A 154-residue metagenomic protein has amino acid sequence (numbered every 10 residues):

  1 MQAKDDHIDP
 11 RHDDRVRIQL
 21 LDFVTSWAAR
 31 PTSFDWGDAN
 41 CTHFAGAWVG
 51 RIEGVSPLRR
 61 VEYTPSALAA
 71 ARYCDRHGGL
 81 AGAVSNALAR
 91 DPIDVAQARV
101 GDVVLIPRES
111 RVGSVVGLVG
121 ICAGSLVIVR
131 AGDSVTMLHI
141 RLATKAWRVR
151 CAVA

Functional and structural regions predicted by a protein language model:
Q2-C74: N-terminal capping segments
D6, G132, R150-A152: Small/flexible residues
W36, G46-W48, V61, S85-N86 (+2 more regions): Generic alpha-helix signal with a bias toward terminal, lower-confidence helices and secondary-structure junctions
W48-V49, E53, G120, L126-R130 (+1 more regions): Bulky hydrophobic/aromatic packing residues
A67-M137: ...with weaker cross-activation on analogous glycine-rich loops/strands in unrelated enzymes
T136-A154: Glycine- and charge-enriched low-complexity intrinsically disordered segments
